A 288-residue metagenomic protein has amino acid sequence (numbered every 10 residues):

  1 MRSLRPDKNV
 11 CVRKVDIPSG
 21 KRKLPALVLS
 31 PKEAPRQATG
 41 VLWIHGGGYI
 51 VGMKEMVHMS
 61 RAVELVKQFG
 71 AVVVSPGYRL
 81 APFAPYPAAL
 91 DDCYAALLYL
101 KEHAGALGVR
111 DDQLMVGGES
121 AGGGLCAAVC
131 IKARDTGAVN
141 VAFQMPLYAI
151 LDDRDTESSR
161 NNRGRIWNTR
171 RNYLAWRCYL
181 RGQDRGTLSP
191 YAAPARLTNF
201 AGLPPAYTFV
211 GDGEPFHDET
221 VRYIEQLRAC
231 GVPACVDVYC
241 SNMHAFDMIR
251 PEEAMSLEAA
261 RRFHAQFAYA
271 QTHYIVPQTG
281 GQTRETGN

Functional and structural regions predicted by a protein language model:
M1-S3: Alpha-helical membrane-targeting segments
P6-N9: Short loop/turn motifs at secondary-structure junctions and domain boundaries
C11-N288: Alpha/beta-hydrolase superfamily serine-hydrolase fold, recognizing
